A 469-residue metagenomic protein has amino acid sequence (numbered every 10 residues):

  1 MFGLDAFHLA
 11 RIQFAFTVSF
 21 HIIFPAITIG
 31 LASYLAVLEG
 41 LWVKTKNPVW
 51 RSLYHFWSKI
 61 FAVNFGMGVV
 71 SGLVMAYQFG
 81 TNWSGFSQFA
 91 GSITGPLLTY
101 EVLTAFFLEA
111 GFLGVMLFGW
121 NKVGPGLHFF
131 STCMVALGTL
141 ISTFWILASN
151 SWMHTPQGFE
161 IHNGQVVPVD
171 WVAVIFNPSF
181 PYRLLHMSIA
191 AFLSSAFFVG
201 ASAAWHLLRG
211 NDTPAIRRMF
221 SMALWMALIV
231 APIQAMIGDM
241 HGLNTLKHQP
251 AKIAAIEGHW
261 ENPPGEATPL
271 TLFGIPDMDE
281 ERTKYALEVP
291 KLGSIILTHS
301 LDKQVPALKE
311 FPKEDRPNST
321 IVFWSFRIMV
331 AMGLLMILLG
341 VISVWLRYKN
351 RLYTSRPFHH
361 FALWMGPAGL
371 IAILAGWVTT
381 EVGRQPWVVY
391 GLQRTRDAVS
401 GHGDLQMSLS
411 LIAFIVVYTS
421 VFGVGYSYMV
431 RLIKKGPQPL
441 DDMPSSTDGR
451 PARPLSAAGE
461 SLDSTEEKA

Functional and structural regions predicted by a protein language model:
M1-A469: Polytopic transmembrane helical bundles with strong interfacial aromatic enrichment
